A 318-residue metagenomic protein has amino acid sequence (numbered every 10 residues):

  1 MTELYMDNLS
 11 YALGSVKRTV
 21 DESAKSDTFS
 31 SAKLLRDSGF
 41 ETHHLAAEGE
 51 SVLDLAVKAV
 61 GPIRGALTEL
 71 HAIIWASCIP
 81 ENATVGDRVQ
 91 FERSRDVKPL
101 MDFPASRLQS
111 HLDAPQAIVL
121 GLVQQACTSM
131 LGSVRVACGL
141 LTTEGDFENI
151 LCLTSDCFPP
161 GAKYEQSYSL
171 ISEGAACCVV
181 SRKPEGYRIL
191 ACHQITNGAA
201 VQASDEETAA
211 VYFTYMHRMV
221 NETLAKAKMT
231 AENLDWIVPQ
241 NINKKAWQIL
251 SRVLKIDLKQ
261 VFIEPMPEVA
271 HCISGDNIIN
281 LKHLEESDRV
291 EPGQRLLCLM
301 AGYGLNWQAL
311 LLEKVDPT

Functional and structural regions predicted by a protein language model:
M1-G49, A162-E222, A301, L311-T318: Condensing-enzyme catalytic core mediating Claisen C-C bond formation in acyl metabolism
D27-K33, P99-A114, G145-D156, I189-A191 (+1 more regions): Acidic-glycine-rich active-site phosphate/pyrophosphate-binding loop
L53, V57, D87-L100, P115 (+2 more regions): Claisen-condensing/thiolase-fold acyl-transfer catalytic domains that form or cleave C-C bonds in fatty acid
A56-H71, R218-D235, L254, L284 (+1 more regions): Phosphate/pyrophosphate-binding loops at sites that engage ATP/ADP/AMP, CoA/4′-phosphopantetheine, polyphosphate
L67-R95: Membrane helical hairpin/interfacial module
E69-A72, N149, W236, R295: Structural motif
A76-E81, Q124-T128, T154-P159, M300-L305: Acidic, glycine-rich active-site loops and adjacent beta-strand->loop/helix elements that engage anionic groups
T142-E148, L153-G174: Flexible, glycine-rich active-site loops centered on histidine and acidic residues that chelate a metal or position
